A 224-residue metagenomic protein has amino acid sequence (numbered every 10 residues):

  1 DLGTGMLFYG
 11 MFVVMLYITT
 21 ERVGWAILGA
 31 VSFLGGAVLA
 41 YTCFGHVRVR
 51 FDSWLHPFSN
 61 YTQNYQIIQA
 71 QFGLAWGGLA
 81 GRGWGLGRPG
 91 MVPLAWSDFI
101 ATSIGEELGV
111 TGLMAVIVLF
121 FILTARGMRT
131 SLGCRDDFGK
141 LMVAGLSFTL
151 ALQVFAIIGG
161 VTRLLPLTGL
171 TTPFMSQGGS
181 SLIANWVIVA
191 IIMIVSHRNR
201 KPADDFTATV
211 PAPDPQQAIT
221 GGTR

Functional and structural regions predicted by a protein language model:
D1-M15, G105-A115, T223-R224: Helix-loop-helix junctions and helix-breaking kinks within/between transmembrane helices of multi-pass membrane
L2-V49, G133-R135, I192-V210: Alpha-helical transmembrane bundle and helix-membrane interface signal in multi-pass integral membrane proteins
G10, G81, L119, W186-V195: Membrane-interfacial alpha-helical segments at the cytosolic side of multi-pass membrane proteins
M11, G35-A40, L152, A156 (+2 more regions): Alpha-helical transmembrane segments of multipass membrane proteins
Y17, W25-V116, C134-M142: Hydrophobic, glycine- and aromatic-enriched re-entrant/interface helices and adjoining loop segments
V116-L123: Transmembrane alpha-helices of multi-pass, membrane-embedded glycan-processing enzymes that use lipid-linked
S131-G169, M175: Loop-to-helix entry and N-terminal half of a specific, functionally important transmembrane alpha helix in multi-pass
I158-R224: A juxtamembrane structural motif centered on a specific transmembrane helix
